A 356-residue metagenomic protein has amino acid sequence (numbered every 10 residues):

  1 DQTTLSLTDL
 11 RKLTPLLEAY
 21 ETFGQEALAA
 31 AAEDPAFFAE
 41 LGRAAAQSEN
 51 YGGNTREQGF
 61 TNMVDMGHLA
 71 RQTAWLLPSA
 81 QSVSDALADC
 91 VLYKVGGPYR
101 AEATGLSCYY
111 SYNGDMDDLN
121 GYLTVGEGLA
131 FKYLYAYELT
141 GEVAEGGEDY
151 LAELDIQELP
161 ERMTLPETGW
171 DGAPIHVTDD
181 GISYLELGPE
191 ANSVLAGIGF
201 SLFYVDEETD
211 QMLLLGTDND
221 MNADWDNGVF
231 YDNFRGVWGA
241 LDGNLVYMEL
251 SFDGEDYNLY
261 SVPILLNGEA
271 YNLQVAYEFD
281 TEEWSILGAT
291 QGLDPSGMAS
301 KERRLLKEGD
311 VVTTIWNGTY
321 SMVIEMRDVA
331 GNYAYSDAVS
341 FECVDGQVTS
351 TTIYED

Functional and structural regions predicted by a protein language model:
D1-D356: Terminal, contiguous helix-loop blocks that mediate binding/assembly
